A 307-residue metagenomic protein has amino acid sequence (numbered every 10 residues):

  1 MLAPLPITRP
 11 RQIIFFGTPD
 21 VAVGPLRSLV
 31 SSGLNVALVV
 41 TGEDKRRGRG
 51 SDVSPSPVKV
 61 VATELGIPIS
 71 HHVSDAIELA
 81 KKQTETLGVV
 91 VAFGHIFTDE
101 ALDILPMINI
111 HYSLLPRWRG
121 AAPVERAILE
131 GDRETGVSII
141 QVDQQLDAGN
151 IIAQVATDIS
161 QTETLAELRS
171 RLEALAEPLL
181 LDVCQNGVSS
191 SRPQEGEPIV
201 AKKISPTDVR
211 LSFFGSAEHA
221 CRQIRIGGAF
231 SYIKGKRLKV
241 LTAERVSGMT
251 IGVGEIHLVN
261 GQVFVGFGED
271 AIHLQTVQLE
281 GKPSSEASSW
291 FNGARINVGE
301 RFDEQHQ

Functional and structural regions predicted by a protein language model:
L2-L5, E195-Q307: Internal anion-binding site segments
L2-R49: N-terminal Rossmann-like dinucleotide-binding module
Q12, S31-N35, L87-A201: Donor/substrate-binding cores of folate-linked one-carbon enzymes
G17, V39, A62, G88 (+9 more regions): A residue-level signal for conserved active-site and pocket-lining positions in enzyme catalytic cores
A22-G24, I77-E78, I96-D99: Short, well-ordered alpha-helical microsegments
K45-T63: N-terminal beta-loop-helix "entrance" segment that forms/cooperates in small-molecule cofactor or anionic ligand
P68-V73: Short acidic-hydrophobic, aromatic-tinged amphipathic segments that line or gate anion-handling sites
D75-T86: Short amphipathic alpha-helix with an adjacent loop that forms part of the alpha/beta core around
